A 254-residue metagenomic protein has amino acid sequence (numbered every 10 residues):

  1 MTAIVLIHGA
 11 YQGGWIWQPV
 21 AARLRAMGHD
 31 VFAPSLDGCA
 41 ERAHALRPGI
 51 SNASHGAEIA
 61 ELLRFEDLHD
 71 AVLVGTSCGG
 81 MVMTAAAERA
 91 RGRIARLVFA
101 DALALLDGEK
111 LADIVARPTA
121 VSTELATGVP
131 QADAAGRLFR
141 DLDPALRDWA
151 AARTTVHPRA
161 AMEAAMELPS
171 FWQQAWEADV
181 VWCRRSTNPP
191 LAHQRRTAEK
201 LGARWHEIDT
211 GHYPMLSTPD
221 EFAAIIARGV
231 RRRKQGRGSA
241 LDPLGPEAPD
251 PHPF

Functional and structural regions predicted by a protein language model:
T2-A43: Conserved HGGG/HGGXW glycine-rich cap/lid loop of the alpha/beta-hydrolase fold
P19, A85-R89: Active-site signature of alpha/beta-hydrolase-fold catalytic machinery across serine- and Asp/Cys-nucleophile hydrolases
D30-F32, L36-A71, E88-R89, I114-A116: Active-site loop/oxyanion-hole signature of alpha/beta-hydrolase fold enzymes
P48, E88-A132, A161-M162, M166-E167 (+1 more regions): Flexible "cap/lid" loop of the alpha/beta hydrolase fold
V74-G75, G79, M83: Gly/Ala-rich beta-loop-alpha elbow adjacent to hydrolase catalytic centers
A152-F171: Active-site nucleophile elbow and catalytic-triad environment of alpha/beta-hydrolase enzymes
Q174, V180-W182: Short beta-strand/loop motif that positions the catalytic acidic residue of the alpha/beta-hydrolase fold
C183-D209, L216, E221, R228-G229: Conserved loop-alpha-helix segment in the C-terminal half of the alpha/beta-hydrolase fold that carries the catalytic
